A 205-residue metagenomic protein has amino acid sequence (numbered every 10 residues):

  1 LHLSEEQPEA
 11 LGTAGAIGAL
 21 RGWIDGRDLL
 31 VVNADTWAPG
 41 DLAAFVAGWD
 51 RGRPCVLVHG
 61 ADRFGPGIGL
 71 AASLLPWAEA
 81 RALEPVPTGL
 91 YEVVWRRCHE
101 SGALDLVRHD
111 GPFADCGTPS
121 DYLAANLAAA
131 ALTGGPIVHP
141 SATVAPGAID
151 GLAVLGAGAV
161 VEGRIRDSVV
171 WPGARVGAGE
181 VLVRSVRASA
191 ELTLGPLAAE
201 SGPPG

Functional and structural regions predicted by a protein language model:
L1, S101-A103, G179: A generic structural signal for alpha->beta connector loops
L1-F64: Conserved beta-loop-beta/alpha segment of the NTase-like Rossmann-fold superfamily that binds/positions NTPs
L11-G15, P66, D115-T118, P146: Short, solvent-exposed polar/charged micro-motifs at secondary-structure junctions
A16, D41, D121, R164 (+1 more regions): Residue-level recognition of oxygen-bearing side chains
L29-L30, W37-D50, G60-G134: Catalytic-core segments of class I nucleotidyltransferases/pyrophosphorylases that form NMP-activated intermediates
V32, V58-G60, P76, W171 (+1 more regions): Conserved residues at the C-terminal ends of beta-strands
I137-G205: Structural signal for interior beta-strand "rungs" in well-ordered beta-sheet cores of soluble enzyme domains
